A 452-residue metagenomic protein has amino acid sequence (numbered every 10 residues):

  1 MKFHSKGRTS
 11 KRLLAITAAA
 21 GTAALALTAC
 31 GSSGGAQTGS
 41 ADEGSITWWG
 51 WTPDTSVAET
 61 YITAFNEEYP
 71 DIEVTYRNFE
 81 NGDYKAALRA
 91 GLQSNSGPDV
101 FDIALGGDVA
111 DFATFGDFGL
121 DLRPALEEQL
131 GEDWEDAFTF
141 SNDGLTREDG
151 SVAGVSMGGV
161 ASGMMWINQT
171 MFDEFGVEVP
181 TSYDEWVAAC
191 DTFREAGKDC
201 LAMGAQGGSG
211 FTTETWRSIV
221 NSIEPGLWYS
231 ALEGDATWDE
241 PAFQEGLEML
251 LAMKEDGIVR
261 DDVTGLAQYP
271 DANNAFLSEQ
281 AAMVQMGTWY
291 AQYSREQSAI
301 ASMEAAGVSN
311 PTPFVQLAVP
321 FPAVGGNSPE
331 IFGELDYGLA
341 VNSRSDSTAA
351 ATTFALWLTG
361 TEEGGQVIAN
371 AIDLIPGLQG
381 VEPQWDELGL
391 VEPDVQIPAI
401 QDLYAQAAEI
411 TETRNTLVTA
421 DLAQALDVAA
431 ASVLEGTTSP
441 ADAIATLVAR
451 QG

Functional and structural regions predicted by a protein language model:
M1-T47, E67, D442-G452: Short, low-complexity disordered leader/linker segments with a strong preference for bacterial N-terminal type II
A41-P53, I72-R77, V100, A153 (+2 more regions): Short, well-ordered beta-strand elements
A64-A137, D173-T181, N274-A275, A282-M283: Extracytoplasmic "Venus flytrap"/periplasmic binding protein-like
D108-S162, P311-V319: Hinge/lid segment of periplasmic solute-binding proteins
D117, D121, W289-A306, G333 (+1 more regions): Mature extracytoplasmic/periplasmic domains
R147, S156, A231-L232, G333 (+2 more regions): C-terminal capping/gating helix-and-loop segments adjacent to ligand/active sites or protein-protein/ligand interfaces
E148-M157, G163, V187-D239: Extracytoplasmic/periplasmic solute-binding protein
D191-T192, E233-T264, Q316-L317: Glycine-centered hinge/linker elements that transmit conformational signals in sensory and ligand-binding systems
